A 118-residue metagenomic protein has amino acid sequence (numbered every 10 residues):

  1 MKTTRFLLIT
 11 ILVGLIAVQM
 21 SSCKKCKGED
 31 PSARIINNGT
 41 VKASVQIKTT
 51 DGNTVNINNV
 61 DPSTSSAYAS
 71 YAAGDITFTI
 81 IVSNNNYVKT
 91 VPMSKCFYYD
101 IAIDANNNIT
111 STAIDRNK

Functional and structural regions predicted by a protein language model:
M1-T10: Bacterial N-terminal signal peptides that target proteins for export
T3-T4, I16-T40: Bacterial Sec-dependent N-terminal signal peptides
I9-A17: Hydrophobic helical h-region of N-terminal Sec-dependent signal peptides in bacterial secretory/periplasmic proteins
C23-R34, N106-K118: Extracellular ectodomain segments of secreted/surface proteins
T40-G52: Short, ordered, surface-exposed loop/turn motifs in non-cytosolic proteins
N56-D61, V91-M93: Short beta-strand segments within Ig-like beta-sandwich modules, predominantly Fibronectin type-III
S65-T77: Short Pro-Gly-centered beta-turn/loop motif in secreted/extracellular proteins
S83-S111: Structured interaction patches on ligand/partner-binding surfaces of diverse proteins
